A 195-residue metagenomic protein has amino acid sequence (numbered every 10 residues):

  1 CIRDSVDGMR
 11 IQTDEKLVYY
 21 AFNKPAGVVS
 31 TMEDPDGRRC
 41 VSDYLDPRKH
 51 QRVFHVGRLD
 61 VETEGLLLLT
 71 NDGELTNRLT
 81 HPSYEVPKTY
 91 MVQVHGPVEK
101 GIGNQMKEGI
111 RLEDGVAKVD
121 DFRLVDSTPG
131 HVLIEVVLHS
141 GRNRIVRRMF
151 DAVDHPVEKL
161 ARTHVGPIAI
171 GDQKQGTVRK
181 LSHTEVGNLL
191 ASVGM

Functional and structural regions predicted by a protein language model:
R3-M195: Basic, flexible Lys/Arg- and Gly-enriched helix-loop patches that mediate nucleic-acid binding at interfaces with rRNA
